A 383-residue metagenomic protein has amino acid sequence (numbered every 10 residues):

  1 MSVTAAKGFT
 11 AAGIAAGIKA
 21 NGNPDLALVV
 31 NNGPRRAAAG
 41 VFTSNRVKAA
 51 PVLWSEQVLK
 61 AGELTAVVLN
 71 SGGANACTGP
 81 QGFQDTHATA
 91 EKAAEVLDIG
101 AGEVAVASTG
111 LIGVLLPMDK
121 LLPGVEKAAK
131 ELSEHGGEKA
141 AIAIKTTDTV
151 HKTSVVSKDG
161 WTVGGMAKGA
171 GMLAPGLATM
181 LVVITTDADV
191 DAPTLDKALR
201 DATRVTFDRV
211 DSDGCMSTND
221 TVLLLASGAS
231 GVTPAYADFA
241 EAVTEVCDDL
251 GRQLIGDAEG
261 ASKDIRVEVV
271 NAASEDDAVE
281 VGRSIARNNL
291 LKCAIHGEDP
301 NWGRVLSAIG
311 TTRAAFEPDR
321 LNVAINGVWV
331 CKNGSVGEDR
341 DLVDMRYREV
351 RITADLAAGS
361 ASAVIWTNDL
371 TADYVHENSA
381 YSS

Functional and structural regions predicted by a protein language model:
M1-N70, A74-D85, A94-S383: A structural signal for small-residue-enriched, beta-sheet-centric alpha/beta enzyme cores and oligomeric scaffold folds
A90: Generic structural marker for isolated residues within well-ordered, non-membrane alpha-helices of soluble domains
